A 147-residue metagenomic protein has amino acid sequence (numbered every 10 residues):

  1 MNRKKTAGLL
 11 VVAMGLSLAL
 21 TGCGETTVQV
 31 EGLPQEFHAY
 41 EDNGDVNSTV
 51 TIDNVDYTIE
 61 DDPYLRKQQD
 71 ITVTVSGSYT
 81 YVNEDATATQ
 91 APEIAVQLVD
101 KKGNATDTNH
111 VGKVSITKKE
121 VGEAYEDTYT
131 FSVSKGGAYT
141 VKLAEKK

Functional and structural regions predicted by a protein language model:
M1-L10: Bacterial N-terminal signal peptides that target proteins for export
L10-L16: Hydrophobic helical h-region of N-terminal Sec-dependent signal peptides in bacterial secretory/periplasmic proteins
L18-G22: C-terminal motif of bacterial Sec signal peptides marking the signal peptidase cleavage site
G24-D70: Transition segment at domain starts
S48, Q90-I94, G137-Y139: Short beta-strand/loop motifs in extracellular/secreted proteins, especially within beta-sandwich accessory domains
Y57-A105: Mature extracytoplasmic domains of secretory-pathway proteins
D100-K147: Short, solvent-exposed, Trp/other aromatic-anchored flexible loops in extracytoplasmic proteins
